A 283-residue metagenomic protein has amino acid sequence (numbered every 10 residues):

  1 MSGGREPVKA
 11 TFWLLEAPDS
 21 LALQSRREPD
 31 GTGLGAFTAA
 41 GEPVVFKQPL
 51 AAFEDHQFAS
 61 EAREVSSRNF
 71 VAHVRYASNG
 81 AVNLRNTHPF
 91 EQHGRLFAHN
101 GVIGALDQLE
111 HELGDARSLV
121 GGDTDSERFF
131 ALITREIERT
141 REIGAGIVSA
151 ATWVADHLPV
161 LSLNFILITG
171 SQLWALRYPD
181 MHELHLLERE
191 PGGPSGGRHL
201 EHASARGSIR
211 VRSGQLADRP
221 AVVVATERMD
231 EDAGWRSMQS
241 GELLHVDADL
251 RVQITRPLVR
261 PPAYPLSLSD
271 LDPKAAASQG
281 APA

Functional and structural regions predicted by a protein language model:
M1-A51, G241-L243, R251-L266, D270-D272 (+1 more regions): Extreme N-terminus nucleophile/cap motif
G31-R68, A72, R177-M181: Structured interaction and signal-relay segments at domain junctions
P49-S60, A72-G94, H111-D115: Short acidic (Asp/Glu) patches
N69, I143-D180: Catalytic core of PPM/PP2C metal-dependent serine/threonine phosphatase domains
R95-A105: Conserved beta-strand-loop-short alpha-helix elements that form and flank the Mn2+/Mg2+-coordinating active site
E110-R135: Long, charge-dense
S171-A203: Helix-loop elements that line ligand-binding/catalytic pockets
P194-L243: A conserved acidic, glycine/proline-rich C-terminal tail/linker
